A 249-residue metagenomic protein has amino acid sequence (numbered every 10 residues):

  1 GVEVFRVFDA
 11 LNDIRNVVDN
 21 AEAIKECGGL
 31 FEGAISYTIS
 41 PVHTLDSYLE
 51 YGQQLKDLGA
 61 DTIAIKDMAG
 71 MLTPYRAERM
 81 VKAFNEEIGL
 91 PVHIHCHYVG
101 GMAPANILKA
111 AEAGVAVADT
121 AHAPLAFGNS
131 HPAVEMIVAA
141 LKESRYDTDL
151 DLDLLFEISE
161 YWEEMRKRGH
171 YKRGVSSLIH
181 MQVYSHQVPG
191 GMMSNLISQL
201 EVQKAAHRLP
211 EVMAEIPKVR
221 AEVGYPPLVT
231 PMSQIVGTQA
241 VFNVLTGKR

Functional and structural regions predicted by a protein language model:
G1-R249: Catalytic cores and adjacent flexible loops of soluble metabolic enzymes that perform enolate/carbanion chemistry on
